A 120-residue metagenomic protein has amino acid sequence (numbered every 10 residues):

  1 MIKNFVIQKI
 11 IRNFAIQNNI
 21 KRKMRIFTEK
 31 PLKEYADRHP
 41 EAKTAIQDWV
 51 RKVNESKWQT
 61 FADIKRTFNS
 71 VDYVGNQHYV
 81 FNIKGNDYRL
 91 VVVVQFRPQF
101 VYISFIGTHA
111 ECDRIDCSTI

Functional and structural regions predicted by a protein language model:
M1-D87, Q95-Y102, H109-I120: Basic, Lys/Arg-enriched alpha-helical interface segments
